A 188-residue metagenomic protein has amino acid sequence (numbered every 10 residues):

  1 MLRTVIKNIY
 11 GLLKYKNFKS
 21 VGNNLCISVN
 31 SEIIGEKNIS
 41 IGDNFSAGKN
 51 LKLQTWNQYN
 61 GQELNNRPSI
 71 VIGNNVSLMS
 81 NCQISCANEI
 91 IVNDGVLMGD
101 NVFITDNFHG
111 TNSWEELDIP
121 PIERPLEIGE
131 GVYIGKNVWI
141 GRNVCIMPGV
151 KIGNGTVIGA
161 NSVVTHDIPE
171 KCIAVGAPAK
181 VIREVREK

Functional and structural regions predicted by a protein language model:
M1-D106, I128, V132-I140, V144 (+3 more regions): Domain-scale signature associated with acetyltransferase and cell-envelope carbohydrate enzymes
G99, I119-P120, N161-S162: Short amphipathic alpha-helical patches
I104-W114: Proline-centered turn/helix-capping motifs that create local helix->coil transitions or kinks
W114-P125: Short glycine/proline- and charge-enriched loop/turn segments that cap or connect secondary-structure elements
G141, M147, G159, V164-T165 (+1 more regions): Short hydrophobic beta-strand segments in globular cytosolic domains
V150: Extracellular carbohydrate recognition
